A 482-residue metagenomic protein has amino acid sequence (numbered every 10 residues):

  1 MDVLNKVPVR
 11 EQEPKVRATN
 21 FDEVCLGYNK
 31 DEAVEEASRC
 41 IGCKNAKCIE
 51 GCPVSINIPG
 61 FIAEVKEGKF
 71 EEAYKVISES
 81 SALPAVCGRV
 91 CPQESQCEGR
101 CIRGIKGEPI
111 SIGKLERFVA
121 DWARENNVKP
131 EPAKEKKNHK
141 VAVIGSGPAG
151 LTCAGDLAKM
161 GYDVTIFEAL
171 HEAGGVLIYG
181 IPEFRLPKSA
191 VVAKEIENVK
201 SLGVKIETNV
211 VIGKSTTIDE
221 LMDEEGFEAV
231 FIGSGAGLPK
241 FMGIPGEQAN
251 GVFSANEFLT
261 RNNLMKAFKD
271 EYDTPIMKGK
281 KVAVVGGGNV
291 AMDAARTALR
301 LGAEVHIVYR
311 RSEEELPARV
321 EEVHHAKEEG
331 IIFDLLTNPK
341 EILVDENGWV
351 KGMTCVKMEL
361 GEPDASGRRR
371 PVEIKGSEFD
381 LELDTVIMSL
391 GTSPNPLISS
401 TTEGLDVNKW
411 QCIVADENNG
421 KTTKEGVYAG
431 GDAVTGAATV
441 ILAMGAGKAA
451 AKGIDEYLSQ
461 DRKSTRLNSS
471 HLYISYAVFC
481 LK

Functional and structural regions predicted by a protein language model:
R17-E36, N57-R89, K106-E135, N262-N263: Ferredoxin-type iron-sulfur electron-transfer modules in oxidoreductases and energy-metabolism complexes
V119-E135, V192-V211, P239-L301, N408-N418 (+1 more regions): Glycine-rich dinucleotide-binding loop and its adjacent helix/turn
E135-K136, K140-I144, I196-I244, E341-T354 (+3 more regions): Feature captures the FAD/FMN-dependent oxidoreductase FAD-binding
K140-T165, A291-L299: N-terminal Rossmann-like FAD-binding beta1-loop-alpha1 element of flavoenzymes
D163-I166, L170-S201, I206-E207, A295-E341 (+1 more regions): Rossmann-like dinucleotide-binding cores of NAD(P)H-dependent redox enzymes
Q248-G279, P363-A437: FAD-site-proximal beta/loop scaffold in flavoenzymes
A433-L458: A conserved FAD-binding loop/helix module that cradles the flavin
L467-K482: Single conserved hydrophobic/aromatic residue that forms the stacking wall/gate of nucleotide- or nucleobase-binding
